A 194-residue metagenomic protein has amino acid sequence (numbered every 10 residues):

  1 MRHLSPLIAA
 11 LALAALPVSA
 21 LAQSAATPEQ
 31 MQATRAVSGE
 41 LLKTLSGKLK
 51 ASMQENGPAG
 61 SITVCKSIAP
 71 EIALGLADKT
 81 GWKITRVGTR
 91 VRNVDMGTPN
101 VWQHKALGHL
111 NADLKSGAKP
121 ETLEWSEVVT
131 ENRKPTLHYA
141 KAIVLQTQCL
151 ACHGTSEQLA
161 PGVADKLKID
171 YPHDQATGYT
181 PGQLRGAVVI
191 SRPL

Functional and structural regions predicted by a protein language model:
M1-I8: Bacterial N-terminal signal peptides that target proteins for export
A9-A10, A20: Cleavable N-terminal signal peptides
A15-S19: N-terminal signal peptide c-region/cleavage motif recognized by signal peptidases
Q23-Q146, Q158-L194: Extracytoplasmic c-type cytochrome modules immediately beyond a signal peptide or single-pass transmembrane anchor
L150-E157: Detector for the c-type heme attachment site
